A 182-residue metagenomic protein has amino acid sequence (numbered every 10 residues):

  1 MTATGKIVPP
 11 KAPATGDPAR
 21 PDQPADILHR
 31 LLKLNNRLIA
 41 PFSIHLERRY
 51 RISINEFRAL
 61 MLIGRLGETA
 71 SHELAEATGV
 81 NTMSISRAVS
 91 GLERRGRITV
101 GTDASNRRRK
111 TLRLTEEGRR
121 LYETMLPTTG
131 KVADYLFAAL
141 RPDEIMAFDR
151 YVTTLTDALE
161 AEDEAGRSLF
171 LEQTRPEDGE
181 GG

Functional and structural regions predicted by a protein language model:
M1-Y50, G181-G182: N-terminal leader segment of winged-helix/HTH proteins
T2-T15, A77, S90-T153: Charged, amphipathic alpha-helical coiled-coil/dimerization segments
R20-Q23, I52, L114, L140: Alpha-helical hairpin
D22, H29, A40-S84, V89: N-terminal helix-turn-helix DNA-binding core of bacterial DNA-binding proteins
P24-L46, Y122-L140, I145-L159, D163: Hydrophobic alpha-helical core bundles mediating ligand binding, dimerization, or RNAP-core interactions
R51, N81-I85, T99, R150 (+1 more regions): Short alpha-helical linear motifs
I54-A59, A138, P142-I145, L171-G182: Charge-rich, acidic-biased intrinsically disordered regions
S71, T111, T153-D157, A161-G182: Alpha-helical transmembrane segments and membrane-interface helix-loop junctions in multi-pass membrane proteins
